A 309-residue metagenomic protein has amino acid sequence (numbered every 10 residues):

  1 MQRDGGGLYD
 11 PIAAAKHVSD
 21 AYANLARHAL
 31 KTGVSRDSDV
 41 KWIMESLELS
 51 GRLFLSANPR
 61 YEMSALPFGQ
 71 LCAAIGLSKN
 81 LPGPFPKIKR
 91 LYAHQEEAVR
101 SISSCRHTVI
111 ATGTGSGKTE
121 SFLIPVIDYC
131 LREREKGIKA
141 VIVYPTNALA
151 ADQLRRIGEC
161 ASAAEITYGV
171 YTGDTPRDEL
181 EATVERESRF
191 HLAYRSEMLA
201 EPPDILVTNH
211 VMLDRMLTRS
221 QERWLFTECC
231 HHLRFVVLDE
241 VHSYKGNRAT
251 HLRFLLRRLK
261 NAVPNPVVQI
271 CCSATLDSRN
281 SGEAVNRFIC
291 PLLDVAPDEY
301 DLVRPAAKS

Functional and structural regions predicted by a protein language model:
M1-E97, A182: Helicase-associated low-complexity/disordered flanking segments
Q95, I110-S116, E240-T250, R258-S281: Conserved helicase ATPase motor motifs in RecA-like P-loop NTPase domains
R100-T108, E120-K136, R156-G158, R257-R258: Walker A/P-loop NTP-binding motif
S104-I110, G137-A140, P202-D204, V268: Pre-Walker A (Motif I) flank of P-loop NTPase domains
E120, G137-S162, Y168-P176, D214-R215 (+2 more regions): Conserved Walker A/P-loop ATP-binding site and its immediately adjacent core in helicase/helicase-like ATPase domains
A164-T218: Inter-Walker segment of RecA-like/P-loop motor cores
P203-L206, H210-R215, E222-A262: SF2 helicase catalytic motif II
I270, A274-S309: Conserved interdomain linker/interface between the two RecA-like ATPase lobes of SF2 helicase motors
